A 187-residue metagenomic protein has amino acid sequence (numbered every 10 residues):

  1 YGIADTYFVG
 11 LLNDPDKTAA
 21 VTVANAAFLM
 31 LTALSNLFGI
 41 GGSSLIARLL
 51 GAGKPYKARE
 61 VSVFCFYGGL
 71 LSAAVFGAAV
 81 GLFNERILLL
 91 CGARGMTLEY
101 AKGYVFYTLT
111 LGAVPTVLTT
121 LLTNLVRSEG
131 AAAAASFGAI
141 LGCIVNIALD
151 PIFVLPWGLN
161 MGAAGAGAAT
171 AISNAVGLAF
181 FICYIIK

Functional and structural regions predicted by a protein language model:
Y1-A19, L88-G95, I152-M161: Helix-terminus/linker motif at the lipid-water interface of multi-pass membrane proteins
A4-D5, G42, F83-N84, L122 (+2 more regions): Hydrophobic/aromatic residues in alpha-helical transmembrane segments
V9-L29, M96-G103, A163-A168: Interfacial/gating helices of multi-pass transporter permease domains
T18-A78, T116-A135: Small-residue-rich hydrophobic transmembrane alpha-helices
A33, N146-P151, L178-I182: Hydrophobic transmembrane alpha-helices of multi-pass small-molecule transporters
I46-G112, P156-K187: Short alpha-helical transmembrane segments in multi-pass integral membrane proteins
G69, L125-I152, A164-A171: Alpha-helical transmembrane segments of multi-pass membrane transporters/permeases
